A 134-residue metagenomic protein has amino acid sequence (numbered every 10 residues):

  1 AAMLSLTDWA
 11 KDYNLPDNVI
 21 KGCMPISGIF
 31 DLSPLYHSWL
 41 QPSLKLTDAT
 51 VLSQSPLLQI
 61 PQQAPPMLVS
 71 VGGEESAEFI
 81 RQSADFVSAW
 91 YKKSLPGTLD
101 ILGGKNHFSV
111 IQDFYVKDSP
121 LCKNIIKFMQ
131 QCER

Functional and structural regions predicted by a protein language model:
A1-W39, V51: Primarily recognizes the serine-hydrolase "nucleophile elbow" in alpha/beta-hydrolase and SGNH/GDSL folds
S5, Q41-S43, V116-D118: Short, hinge-like loop/turn segments at secondary-structure boundaries
V19-K21, P65-P66, L95: Loop/turn elements at helix/coil->beta-strand transitions in domains of secreted/extracellular proteins
L32, E74-E78: Acidic catalytic loop of the alpha/beta-hydrolase fold
K45-L58: Alpha-helical scaffolding within the catalytic cores of extracellular/periplasmic polymer-degrading hydrolases
S55-A64, F79-Q82, D113: Conserved serine/cysteine hydrolase catalytic core
Q63-A64, L68-G72: Short beta-strand/loop motif that positions the catalytic acidic residue of the alpha/beta-hydrolase fold
S70, I80-V87, Y91-R134: C-terminal catalytic histidine-bearing segment of alpha/beta-hydrolase fold enzymes
